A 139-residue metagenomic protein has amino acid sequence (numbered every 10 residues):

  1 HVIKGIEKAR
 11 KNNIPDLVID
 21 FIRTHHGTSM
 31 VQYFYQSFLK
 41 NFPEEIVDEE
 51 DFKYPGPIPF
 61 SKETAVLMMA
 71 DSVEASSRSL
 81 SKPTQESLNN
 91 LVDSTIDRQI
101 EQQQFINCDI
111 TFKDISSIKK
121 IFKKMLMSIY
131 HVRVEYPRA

Functional and structural regions predicted by a protein language model:
V2-E7, N13-A139: Terminal helices and disordered tails flanking the catalytic cores of nucleotide-processing hydrolases
